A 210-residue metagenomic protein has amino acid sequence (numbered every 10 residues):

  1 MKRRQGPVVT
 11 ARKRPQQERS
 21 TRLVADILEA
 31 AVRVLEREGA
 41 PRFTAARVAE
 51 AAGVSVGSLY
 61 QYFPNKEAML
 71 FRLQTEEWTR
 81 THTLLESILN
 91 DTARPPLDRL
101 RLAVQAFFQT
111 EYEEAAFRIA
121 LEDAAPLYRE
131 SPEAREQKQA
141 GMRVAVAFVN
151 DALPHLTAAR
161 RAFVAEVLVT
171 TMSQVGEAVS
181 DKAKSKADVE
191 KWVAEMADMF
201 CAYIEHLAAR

Functional and structural regions predicted by a protein language model:
M1-R22, R33, L156, A208-R210: N-terminal intrinsically disordered/low-complexity leader segments
V9-Q16, F63, L89-A93, L127 (+3 more regions): A short, mixed-charge helix-start or loop-turn motif at secondary-structure junctions
V24, A45, E67, L97 (+4 more regions): Short, structured helix-loop boundary elements
D26, A30, V34-A68, R72: Helix-turn-helix
D26, A30-E38, R80-D91, T171-K182: Solvent-exposed, amphipathic alpha-helical segments
E76-E86, D98-Q109, E113-A116, R129-P154 (+4 more regions): Amphipathic alpha-helical packing segments from all-alpha helical-bundle domains
I119, D123, S131, A152-M199 (+1 more regions): Hydrophobic/aromatic-rich alpha-helical bundle segments in the mid-to-C-terminal region
